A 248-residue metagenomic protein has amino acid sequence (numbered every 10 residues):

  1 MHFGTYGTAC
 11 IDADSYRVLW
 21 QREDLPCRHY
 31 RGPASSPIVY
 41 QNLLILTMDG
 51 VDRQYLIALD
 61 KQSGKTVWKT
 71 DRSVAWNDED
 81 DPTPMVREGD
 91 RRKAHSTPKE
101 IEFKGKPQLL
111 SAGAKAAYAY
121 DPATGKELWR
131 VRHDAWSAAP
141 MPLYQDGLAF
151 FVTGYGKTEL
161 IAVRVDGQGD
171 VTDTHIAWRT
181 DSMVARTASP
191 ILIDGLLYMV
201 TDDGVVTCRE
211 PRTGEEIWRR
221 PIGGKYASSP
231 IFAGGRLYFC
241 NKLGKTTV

Functional and structural regions predicted by a protein language model:
M1-V248: Noncatalytic, solvent-exposed loop/strand surfaces of beta-propeller-type extracellular/periplasmic domains
